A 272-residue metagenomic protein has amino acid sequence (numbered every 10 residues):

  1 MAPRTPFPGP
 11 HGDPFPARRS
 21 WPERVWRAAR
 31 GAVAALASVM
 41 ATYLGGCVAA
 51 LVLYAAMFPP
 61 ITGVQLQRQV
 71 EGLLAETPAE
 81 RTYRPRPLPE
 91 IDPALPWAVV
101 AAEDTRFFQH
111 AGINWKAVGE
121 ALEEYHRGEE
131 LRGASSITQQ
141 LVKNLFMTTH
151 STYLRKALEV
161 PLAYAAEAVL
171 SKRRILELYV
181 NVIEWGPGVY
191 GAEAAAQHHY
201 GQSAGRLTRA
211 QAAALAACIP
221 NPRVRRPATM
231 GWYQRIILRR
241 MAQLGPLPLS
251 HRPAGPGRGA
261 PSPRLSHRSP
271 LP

Functional and structural regions predicted by a protein language model:
A2-P272: Juxtamembrane regions of bacterial inner-membrane/periplasmic proteins, predominantly the peptidoglycan biogenesis
